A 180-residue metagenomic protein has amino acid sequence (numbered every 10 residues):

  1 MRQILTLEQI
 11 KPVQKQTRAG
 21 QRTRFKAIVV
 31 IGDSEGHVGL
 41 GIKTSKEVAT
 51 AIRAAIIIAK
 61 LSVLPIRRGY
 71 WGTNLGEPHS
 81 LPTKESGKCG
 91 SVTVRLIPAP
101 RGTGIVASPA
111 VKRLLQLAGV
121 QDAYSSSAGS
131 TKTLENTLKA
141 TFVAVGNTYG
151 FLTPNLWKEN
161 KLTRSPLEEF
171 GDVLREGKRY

Functional and structural regions predicted by a protein language model:
M1-Y180: Ribosome-associated RNA-binding proteins
